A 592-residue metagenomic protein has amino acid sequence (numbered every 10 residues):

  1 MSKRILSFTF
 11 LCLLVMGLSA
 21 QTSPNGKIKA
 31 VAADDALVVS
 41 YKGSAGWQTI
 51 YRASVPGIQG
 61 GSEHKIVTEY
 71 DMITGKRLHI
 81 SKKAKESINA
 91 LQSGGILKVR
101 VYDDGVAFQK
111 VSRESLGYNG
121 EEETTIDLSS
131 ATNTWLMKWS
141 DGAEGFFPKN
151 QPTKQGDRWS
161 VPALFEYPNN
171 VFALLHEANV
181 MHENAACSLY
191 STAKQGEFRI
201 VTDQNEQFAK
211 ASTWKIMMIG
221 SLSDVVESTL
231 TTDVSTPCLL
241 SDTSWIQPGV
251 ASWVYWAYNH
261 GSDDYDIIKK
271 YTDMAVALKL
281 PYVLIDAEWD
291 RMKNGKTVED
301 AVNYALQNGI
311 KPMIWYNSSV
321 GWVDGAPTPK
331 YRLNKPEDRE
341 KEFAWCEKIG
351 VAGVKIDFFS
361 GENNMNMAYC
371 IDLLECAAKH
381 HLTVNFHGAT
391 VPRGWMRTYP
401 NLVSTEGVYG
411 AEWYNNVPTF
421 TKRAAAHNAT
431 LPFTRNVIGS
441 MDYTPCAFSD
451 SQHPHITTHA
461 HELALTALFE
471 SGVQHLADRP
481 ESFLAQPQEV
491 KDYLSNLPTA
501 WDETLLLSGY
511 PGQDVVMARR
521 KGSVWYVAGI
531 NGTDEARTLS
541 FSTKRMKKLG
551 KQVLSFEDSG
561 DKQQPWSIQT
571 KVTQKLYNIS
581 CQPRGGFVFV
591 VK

Functional and structural regions predicted by a protein language model:
M1-T22: Bacterial Sec-dependent N-terminal signal peptides
Q21-T231, Q563-P565: N-terminal accessory beta-strand-rich subdomains and adjacent acidic, glycine-rich linkers that precede catalytic cores
S40, A536-D561: Beta-strand-rich binding/interaction modules
K210-Y282: An acidic-aromatic substrate-binding cleft motif
E288-T458: Aromatic- and carboxylate-enriched substrate-binding clefts and catalytic-loop regions of carbohydrate-active enzymes
A460-L506: Catalytic cores of secreted or luminal carbohydrate-active enzymes
Y510-K547, F587-V590: Carbohydrate-binding surface patches
T570-K592: C-terminal beta-strand-rich structural cap/linker in extracellular carbohydrate-active enzymes
